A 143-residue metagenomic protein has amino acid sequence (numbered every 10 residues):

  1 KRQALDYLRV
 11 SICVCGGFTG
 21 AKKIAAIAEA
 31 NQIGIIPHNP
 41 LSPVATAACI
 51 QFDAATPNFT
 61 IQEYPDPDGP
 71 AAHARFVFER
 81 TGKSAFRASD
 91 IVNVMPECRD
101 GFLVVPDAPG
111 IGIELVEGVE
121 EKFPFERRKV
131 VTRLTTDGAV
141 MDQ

Functional and structural regions predicted by a protein language model:
K1-P109: Shared catalytic-loop signature of beta/alpha-barrel
I111-Q143: Extended hydrophobic packing segments that form well-structured cores
